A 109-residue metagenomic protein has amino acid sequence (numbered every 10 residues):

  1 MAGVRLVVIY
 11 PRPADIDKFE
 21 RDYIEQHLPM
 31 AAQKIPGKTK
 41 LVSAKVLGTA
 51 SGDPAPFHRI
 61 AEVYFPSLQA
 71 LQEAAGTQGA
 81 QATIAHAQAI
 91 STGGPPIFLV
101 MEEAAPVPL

Functional and structural regions predicted by a protein language model:
M1-L109: Macromolecular interaction modules
